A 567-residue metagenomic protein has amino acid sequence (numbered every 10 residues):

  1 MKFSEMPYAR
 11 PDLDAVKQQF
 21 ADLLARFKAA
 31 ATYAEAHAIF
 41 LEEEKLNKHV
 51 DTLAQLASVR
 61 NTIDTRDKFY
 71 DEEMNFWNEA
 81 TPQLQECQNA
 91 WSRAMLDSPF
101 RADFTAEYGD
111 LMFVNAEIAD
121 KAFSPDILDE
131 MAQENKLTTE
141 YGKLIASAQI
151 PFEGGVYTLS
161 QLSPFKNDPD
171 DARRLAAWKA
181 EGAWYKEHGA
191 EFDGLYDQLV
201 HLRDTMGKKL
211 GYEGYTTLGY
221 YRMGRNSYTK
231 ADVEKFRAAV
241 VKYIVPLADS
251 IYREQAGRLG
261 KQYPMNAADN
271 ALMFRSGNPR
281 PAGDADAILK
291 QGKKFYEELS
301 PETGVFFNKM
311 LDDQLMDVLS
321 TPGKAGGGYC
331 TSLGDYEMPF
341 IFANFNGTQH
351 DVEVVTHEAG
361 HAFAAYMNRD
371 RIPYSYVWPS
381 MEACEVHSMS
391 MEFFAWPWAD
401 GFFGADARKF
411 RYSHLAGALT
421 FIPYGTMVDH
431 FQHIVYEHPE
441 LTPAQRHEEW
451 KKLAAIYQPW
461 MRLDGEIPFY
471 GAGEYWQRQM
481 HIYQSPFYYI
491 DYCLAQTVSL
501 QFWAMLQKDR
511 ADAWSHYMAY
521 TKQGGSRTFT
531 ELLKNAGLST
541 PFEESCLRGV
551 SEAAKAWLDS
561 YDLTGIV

Functional and structural regions predicted by a protein language model:
M1-N278, Q291, L563-V567: A well-structured
F113-E117, R225-S227, L319, V355 (+7 more regions): C-terminal, non-catalytic "cap/extension" segments appended to globular domains
V241-Y243, N368, P379-D406, H414-A416 (+2 more regions): Post-HExxH zinc-binding segment in Zn-dependent metallohydrolases
K261-N266, N270-Q291, A399, L415 (+2 more regions): Long, K/E/R/D-enriched contiguous segments that form extended
R280-A285, Y336-T356: Short pre-active-site segment immediately N-terminal to the catalytic Zn-binding motif
P281-G283, M316-M338: Catalytic zinc-binding patch centered on the HExxH motif and its immediate surroundings that defines zinc-dependent
F340-N344, R371-M381, F410-G417, V435-Y436: Short beta-alpha connecting loops at secondary-structure transitions that line or flank enzyme active sites
G360-Y374, F394: Catalytic Zn2+-binding segment of zinc metalloproteases
